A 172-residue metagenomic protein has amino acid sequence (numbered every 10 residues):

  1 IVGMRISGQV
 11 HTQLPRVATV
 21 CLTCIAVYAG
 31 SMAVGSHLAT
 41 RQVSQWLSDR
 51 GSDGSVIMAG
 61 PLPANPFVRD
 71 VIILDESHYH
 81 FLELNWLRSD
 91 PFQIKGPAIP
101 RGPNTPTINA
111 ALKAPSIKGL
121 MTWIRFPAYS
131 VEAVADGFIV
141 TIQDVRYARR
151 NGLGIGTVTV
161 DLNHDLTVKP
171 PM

Functional and structural regions predicted by a protein language model:
I1-I6: Membrane-embedded alpha-helical segments of integral membrane proteins
Q9, Q13, Q42-Q45, Q93 (+1 more regions): Residue-identity detector for glutamine
V10-L38: Internal/C-terminal transmembrane anchor helices
P15, Y28, M32, V56-M58 (+2 more regions): Sparse, context-dependent recognition of short Cys/His-centered cofactor- or disulfide-binding micro-motifs
A18-C21, A39, V43, A59-G60 (+1 more regions): Small-side-chain structural scaffolding
S36-S55: Alpha-helical transmembrane signal-anchor/signal-peptide segments
D53-V56, P63-M172: Extracytosolic and intramembrane catalytic regions of membrane-associated proteins in envelope/secretory systems
